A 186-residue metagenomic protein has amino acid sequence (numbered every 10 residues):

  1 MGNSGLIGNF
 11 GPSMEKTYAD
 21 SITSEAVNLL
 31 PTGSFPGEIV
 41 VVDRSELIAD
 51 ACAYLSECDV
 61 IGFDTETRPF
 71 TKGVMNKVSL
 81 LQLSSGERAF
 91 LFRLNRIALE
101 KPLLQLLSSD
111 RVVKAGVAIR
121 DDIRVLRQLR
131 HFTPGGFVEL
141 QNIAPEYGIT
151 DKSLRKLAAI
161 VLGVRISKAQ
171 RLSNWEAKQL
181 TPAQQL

Functional and structural regions predicted by a protein language model:
G2-I61, L129, L140: N-terminal accessory regions of nucleic-acid-interacting proteins
P36, V40-D43, S56-V60, T71-Q184: Conserved DEDDh/DEDDy metal-dependent 3′-5′ exonuclease domain
E66-F70: Short beta-turn/strand-loop junction motif enriched in small, turn-promoting residues
